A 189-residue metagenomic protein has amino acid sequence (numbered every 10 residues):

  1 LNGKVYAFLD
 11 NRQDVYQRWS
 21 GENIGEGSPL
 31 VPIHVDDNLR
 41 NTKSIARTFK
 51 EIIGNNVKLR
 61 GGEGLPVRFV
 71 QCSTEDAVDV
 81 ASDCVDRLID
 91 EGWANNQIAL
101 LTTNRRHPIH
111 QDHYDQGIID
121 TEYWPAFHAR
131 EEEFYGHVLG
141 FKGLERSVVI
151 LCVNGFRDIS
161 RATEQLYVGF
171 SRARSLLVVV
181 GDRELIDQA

Functional and structural regions predicted by a protein language model:
L1-A189: Conserved helicase motor core of SF1/SF2 NTP-dependent helicases
